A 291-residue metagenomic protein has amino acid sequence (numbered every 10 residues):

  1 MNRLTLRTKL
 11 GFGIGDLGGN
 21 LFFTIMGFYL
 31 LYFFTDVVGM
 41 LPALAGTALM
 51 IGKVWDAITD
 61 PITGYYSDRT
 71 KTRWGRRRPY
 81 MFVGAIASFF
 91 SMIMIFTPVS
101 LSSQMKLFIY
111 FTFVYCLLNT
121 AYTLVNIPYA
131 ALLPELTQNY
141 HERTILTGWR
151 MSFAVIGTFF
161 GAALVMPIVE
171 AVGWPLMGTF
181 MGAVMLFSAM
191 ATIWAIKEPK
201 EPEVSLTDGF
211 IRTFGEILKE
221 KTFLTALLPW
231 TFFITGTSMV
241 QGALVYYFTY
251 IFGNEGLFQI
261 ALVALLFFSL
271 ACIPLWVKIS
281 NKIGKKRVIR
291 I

Functional and structural regions predicted by a protein language model:
M1-I291: Membrane-embedded alpha-helical bundles of multi-pass transporters/translocases, especially carrier/permease families
